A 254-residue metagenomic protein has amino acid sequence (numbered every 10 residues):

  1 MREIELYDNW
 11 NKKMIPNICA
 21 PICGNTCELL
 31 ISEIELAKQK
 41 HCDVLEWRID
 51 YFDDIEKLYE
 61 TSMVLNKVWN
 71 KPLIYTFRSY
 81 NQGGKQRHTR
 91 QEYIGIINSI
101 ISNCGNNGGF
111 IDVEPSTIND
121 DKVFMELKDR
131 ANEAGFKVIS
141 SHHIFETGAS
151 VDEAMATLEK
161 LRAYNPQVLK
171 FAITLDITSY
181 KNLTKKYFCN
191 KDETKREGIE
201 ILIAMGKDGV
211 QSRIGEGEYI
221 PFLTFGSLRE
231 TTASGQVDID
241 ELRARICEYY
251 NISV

Functional and structural regions predicted by a protein language model:
M1-I4, I252-V254: Eukaryotic N-terminal low-complexity, Ser/Thr- and Lys/Arg-rich leader segments that predominantly function as
R2-L6, W10-E133, K137-T147: Active-site beta->alpha loop and helix N-cap motifs at the rims of alpha/beta catalytic domains
P115-V254: Catalytic alpha/beta core domains of metabolic enzymes, predominantly
